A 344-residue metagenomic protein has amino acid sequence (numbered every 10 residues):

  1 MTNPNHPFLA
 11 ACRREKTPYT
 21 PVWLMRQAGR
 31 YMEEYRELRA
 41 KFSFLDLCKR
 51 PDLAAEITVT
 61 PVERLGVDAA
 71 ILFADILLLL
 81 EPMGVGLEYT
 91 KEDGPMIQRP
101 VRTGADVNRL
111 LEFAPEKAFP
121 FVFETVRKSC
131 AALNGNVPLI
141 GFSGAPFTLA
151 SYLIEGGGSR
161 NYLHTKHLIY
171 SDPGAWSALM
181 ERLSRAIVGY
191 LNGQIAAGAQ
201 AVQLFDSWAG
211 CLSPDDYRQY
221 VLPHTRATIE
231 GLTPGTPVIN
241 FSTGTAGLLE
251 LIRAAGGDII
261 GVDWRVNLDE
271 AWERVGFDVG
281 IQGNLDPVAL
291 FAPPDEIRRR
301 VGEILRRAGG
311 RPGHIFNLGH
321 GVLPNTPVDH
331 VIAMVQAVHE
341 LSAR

Functional and structural regions predicted by a protein language model:
M1-Y89, P95, A227, R298 (+2 more regions): N-terminal basic, low-complexity leaders that serve as flexible interaction/assembly modules and, when applicable, as
R36-C48, G104-P115, R253: Short, basic, glycine/proline-bearing loop/turn elements
L38, V85-Y89, A105-V107, L153-R160 (+1 more regions): Surface-exposed, active-site-proximal loop segments in enzymatic domains
A69, Q98, P138-I140: Short, flexible active-site-proximal loops enriched in glycine and acidic residues
I76-L79, G94-P95, G104-A105, P146-T148: A short acidic, glycine/proline-enriched capping/turn motif at secondary-structure boundaries, especially helix N-cap
E81-V85, P100, A150-I154: Short, conserved acidic/polar surface loops in the N-terminal third of protein domains
E92-A132: A gly/proline- and charged-residue-enriched helix-loop-helix capping module
A118-R344: Active-site loop segments of alpha/beta catalytic cores
